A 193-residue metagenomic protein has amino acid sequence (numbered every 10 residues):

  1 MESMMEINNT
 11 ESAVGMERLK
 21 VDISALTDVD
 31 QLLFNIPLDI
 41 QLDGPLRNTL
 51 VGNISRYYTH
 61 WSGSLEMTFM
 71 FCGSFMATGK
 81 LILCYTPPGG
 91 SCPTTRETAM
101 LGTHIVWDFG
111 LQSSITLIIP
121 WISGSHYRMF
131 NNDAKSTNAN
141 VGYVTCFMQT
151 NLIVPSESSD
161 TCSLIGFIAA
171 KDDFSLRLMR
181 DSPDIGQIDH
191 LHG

Functional and structural regions predicted by a protein language model:
M1-G193: Viral structural modules
